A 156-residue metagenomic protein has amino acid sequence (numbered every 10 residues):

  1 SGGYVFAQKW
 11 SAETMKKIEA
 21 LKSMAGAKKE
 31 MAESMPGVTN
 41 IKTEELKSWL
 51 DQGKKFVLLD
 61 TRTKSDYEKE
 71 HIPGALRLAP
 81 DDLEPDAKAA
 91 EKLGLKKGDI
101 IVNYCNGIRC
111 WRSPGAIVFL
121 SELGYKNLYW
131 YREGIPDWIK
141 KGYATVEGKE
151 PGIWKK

Functional and structural regions predicted by a protein language model:
S1-V57, D66, G148-K156: Flexible, polar/low-complexity N-terminal or interdomain linker segments that lie immediately upstream of folded
K17, K42, L46, T63 (+2 more regions): Stable alpha-helical elements in mature extracytoplasmic
E33-N103, R109: Positively charged, proline/Ser/Thr-rich regional signature most characteristic of the Rhodanese/CDC25-like
D51, I72, S121-Y125, I139-Y143: Sec-exported extracytoplasmic/periplasmic mature domains
I72-G74, K92, A116-F119, Y143-T145: Short, glycine/charged-enriched secondary-structure capping and boundary segments
A89-W138: Catalytic cysteine-centered active loop of the rhodanese-like fold, especially the PTP/DSP P-loop
Y104-R112, V146-K155: Short secondary-structure transition/capping segments
Y131-I153: C-terminal partner/receptor-binding element of secreted or periplasmic proteins
